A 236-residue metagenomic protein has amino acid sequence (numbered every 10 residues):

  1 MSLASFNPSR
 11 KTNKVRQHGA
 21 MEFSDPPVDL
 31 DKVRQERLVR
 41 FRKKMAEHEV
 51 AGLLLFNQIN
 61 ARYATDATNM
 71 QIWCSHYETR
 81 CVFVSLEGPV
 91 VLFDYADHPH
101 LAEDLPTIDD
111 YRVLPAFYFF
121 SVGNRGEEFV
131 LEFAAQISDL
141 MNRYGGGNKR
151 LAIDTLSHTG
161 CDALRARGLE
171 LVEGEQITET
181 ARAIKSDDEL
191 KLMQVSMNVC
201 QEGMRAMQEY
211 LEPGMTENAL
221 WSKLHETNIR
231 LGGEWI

Functional and structural regions predicted by a protein language model:
M1-E202: A composition/biophysics-driven feature that prefers long, compositionally simple stretches
V33, E212-L220: Short, charged, surface-exposed loops that flank catalytic or proteolytic processing sites
M45, L211, N228: Hydrophobic pocket-lining residues that define ligand/cofactor binding sites across diverse proteins
R150-I153, M207-M215: Conserved short loop/turn motifs at secondary-structure junctions
M197-M207, E217-L220, H225: Active-site pocket-lining segments that scaffold enzyme catalytic pockets across diverse folds
S222-I236: Acidic, glycine-rich loop-and-beta core segments that form the ion-binding/anion-interacting portion of active sites
